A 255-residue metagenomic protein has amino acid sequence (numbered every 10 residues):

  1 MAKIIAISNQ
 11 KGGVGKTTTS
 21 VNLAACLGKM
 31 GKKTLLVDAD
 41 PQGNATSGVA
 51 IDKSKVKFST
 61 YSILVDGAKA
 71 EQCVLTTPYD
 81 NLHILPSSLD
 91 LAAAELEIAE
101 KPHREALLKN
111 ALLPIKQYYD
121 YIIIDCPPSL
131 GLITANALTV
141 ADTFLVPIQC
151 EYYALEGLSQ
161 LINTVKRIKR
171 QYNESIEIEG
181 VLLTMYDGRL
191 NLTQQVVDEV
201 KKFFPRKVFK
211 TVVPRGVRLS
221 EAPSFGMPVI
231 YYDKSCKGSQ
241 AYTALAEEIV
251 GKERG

Functional and structural regions predicted by a protein language model:
M1-G255: P-loop NTP-binding core
